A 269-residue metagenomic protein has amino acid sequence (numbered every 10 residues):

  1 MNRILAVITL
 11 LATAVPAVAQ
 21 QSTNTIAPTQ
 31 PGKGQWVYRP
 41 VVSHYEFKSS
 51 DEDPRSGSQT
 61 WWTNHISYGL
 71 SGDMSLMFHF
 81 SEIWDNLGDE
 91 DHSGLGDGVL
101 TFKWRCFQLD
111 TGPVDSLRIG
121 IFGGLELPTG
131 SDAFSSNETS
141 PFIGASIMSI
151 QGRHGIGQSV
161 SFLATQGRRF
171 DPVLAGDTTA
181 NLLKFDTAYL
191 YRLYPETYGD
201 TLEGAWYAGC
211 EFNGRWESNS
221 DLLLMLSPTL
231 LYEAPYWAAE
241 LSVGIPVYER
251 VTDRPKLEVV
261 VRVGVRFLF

Functional and structural regions predicted by a protein language model:
M1-N24, Q30: Cleavable N-terminal export/targeting peptides
A19-R168, A175-Y232, Y236-R266: Transmembrane beta-barrel domains of Gram-negative outer membranes and organellar outer membranes
